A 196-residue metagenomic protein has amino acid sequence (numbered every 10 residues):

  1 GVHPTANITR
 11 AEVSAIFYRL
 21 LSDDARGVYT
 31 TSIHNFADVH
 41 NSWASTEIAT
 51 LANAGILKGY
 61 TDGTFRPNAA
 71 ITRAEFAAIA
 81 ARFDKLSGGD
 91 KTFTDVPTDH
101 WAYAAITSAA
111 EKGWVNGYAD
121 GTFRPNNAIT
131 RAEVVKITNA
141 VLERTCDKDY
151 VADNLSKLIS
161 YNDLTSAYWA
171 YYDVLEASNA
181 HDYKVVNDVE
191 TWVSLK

Functional and structural regions predicted by a protein language model:
G1-A11, R19-T46, A54-A74, A81-A105 (+2 more regions): Feature responds to low-complexity, polar/acidic, surface-exposed segments characteristic of secreted/exported proteins
